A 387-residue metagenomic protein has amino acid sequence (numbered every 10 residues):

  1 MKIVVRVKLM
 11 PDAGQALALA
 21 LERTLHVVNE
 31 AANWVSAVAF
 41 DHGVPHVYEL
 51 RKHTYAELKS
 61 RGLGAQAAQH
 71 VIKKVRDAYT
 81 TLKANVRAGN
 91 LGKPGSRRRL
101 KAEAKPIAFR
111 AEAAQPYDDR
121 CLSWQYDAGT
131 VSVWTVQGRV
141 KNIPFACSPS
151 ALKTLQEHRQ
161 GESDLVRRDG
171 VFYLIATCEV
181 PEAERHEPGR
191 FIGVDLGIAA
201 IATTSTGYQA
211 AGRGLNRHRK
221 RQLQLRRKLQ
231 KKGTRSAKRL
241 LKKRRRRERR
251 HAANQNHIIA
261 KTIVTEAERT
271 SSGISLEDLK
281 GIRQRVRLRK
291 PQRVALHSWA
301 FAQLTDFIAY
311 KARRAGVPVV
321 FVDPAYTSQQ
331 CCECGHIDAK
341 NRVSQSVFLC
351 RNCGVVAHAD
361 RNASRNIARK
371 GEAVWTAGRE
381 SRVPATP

Functional and structural regions predicted by a protein language model:
M1-P387: Nucleic-acid substrate recognition interfaces
